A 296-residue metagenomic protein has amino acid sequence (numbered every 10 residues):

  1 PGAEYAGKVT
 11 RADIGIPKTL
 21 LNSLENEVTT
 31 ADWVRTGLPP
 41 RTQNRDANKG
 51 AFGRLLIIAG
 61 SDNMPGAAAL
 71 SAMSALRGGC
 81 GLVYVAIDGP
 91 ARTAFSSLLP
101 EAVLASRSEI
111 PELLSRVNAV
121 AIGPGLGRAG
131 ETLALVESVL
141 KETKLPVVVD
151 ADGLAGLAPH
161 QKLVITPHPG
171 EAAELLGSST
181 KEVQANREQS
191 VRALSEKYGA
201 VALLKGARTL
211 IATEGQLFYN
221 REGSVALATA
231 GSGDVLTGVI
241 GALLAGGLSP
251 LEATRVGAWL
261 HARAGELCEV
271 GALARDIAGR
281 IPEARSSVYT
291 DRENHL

Functional and structural regions predicted by a protein language model:
G2-A151, A155-V164, P169-L296: Small-residue (G/A/S/T)-rich helix-start motifs and N-terminal tracts that mark the onset
